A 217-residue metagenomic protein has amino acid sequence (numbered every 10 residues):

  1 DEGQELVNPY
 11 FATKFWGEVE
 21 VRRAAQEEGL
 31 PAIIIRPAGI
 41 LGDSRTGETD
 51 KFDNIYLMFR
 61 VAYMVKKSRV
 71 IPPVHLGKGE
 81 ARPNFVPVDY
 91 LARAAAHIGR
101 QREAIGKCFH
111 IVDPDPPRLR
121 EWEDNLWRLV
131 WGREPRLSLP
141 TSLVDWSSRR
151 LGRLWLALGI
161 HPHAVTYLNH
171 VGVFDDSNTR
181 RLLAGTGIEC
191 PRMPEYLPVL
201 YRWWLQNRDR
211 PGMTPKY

Functional and structural regions predicted by a protein language model:
E2-E5, T46-G47, L57-Y90, A94-I98: A conserved pocket-lining segment of Rossmann-fold NAD(P)-dependent short-chain dehydrogenase/reductase
G3-A38, D43: Active-site Tyr-X1-5-Lys
P37-S44, H75-A81, F109-P116, W127 (+1 more regions): Glycine-rich Rossmann NAD(P)(H)-binding loop
D43-Y56, I98-C108: Glycine/proline-rich active-site loop of Rossmann-fold NAD(P)-dependent oxidoreductases
P73-V74, A95, A104-P114, R120-E121: A recurrent short beta-strand within the Rossmann-like NAD(P)-dependent oxidoreductase core
L119-H170, C190-M193, R210-P211, P215: Terminal hydrophobic/aromatic helix or amphipathic segment near a protein terminus
D175-Y217: Amphipathic terminal alpha-helices
